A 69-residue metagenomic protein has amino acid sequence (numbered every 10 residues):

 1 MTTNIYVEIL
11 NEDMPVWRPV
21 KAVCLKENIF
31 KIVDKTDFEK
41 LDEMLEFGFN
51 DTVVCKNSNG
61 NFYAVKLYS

Functional and structural regions predicted by a protein language model:
M1-S69: Mixed-charge, low-complexity intrinsically disordered regions
